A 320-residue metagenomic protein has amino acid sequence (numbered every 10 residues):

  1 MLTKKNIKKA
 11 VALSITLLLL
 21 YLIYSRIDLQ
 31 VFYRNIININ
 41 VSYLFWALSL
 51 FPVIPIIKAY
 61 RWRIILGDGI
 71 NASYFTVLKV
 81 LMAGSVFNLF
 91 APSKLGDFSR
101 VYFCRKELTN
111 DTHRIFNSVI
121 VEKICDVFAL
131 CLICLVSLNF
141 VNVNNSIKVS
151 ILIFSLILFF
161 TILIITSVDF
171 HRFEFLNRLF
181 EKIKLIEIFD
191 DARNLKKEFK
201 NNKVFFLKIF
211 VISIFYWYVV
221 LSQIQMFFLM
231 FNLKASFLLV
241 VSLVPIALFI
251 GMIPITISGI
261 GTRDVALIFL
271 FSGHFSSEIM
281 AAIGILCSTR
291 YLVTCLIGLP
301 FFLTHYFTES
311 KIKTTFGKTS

Functional and structural regions predicted by a protein language model:
M1-M82, F140, N145-M252, A282-I285 (+1 more regions): Predominantly cytoplasmic-facing regulatory/coupling regions of multi-pass membrane proteins
I56-A59, A91-V101, M252-L267: Transmembrane helix boundary and interhelical junction motifs in multipass membrane proteins
F75-L78, D97-F98, N110-V121, S276-L286: Membrane-interface alpha-helices at helix entry/exit sites of multi-pass transporters
K79-T109: Extended non-transmembrane interhelical loops and adjacent amphipathic helices of multipass membrane proteins
F87-A91, F116-L138, I285-I297: Membrane-embedded alpha-helical segments of transport systems, primarily multispan ion/solute transporters
C104-H113, A247, V265-I279, C287: Interfacial segments of multi-pass membrane proteins
T109, F116-I120, C125, K197-K208: Membrane interfacial helix-start motif at the N-side
